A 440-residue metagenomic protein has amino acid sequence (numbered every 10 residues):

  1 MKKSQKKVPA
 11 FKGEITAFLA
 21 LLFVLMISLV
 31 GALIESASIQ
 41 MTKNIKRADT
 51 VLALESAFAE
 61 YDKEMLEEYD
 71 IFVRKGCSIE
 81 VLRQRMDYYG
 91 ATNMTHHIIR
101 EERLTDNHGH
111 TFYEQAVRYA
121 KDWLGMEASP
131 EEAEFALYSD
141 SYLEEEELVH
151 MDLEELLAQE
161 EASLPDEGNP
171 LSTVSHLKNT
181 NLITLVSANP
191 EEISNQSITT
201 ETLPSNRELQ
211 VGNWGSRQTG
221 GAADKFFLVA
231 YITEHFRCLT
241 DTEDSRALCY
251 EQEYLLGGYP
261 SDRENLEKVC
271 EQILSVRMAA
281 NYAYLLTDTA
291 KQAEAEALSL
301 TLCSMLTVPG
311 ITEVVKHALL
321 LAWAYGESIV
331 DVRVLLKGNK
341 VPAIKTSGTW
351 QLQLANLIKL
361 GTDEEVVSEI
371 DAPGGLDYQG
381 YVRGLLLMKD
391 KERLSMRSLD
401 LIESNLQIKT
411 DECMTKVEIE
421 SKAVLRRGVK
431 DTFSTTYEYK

Functional and structural regions predicted by a protein language model:
K2-V81: Alpha-helical assembly-interface signal, strongest on the long, hydrophobic N-terminal helix that forms
D70-K440: Long, compositionally biased low-complexity segments
